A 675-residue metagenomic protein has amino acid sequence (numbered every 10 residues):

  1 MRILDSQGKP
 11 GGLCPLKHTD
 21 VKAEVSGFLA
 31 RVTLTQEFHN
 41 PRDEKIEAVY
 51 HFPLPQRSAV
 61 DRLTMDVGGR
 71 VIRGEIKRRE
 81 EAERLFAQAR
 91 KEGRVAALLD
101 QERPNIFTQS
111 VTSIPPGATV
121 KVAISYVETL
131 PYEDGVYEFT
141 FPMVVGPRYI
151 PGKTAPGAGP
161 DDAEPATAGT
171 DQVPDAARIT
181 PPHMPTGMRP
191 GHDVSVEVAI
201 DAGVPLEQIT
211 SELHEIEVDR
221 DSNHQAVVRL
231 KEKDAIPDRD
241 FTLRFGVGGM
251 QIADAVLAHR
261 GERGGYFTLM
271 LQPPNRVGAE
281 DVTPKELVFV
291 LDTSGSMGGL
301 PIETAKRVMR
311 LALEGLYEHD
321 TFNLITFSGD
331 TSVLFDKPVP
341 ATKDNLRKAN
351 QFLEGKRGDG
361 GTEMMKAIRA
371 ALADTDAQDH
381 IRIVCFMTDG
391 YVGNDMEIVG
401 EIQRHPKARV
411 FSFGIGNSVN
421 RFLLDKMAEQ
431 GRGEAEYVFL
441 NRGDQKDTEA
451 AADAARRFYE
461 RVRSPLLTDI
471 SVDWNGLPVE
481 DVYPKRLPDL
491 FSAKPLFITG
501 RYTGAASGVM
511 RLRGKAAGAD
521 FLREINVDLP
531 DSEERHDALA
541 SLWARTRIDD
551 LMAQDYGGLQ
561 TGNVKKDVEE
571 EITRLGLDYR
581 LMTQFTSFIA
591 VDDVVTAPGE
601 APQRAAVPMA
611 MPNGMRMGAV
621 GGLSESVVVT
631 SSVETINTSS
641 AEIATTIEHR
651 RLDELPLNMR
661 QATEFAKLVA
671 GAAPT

Functional and structural regions predicted by a protein language model:
M1-G27: N-terminal, polar/Ser/Thr-rich
A23, E37-E44, F52-L54: Asparagine-centered strand-capping/turn motif at beta-strand->loop junctions
R62-E102, K121-V290, A312, Q445 (+3 more regions): An acidic, Ser/Thr-enriched
A82-A96, V282-G299, R307-R310, E314-D320 (+5 more regions): Short, charged loop segments at secondary-structure junctions
Q109-G117: Exposed beta-sheet edge/beta-hairpin loop segments within beta-rich domains
E215-E217, S418-P465, Y579: Von Willebrand factor A/integrin I-like adhesion domains
V620-T675: Periplasmic N-terminal accessory/gating domains of Gram-negative outer-membrane beta-barrel systems
